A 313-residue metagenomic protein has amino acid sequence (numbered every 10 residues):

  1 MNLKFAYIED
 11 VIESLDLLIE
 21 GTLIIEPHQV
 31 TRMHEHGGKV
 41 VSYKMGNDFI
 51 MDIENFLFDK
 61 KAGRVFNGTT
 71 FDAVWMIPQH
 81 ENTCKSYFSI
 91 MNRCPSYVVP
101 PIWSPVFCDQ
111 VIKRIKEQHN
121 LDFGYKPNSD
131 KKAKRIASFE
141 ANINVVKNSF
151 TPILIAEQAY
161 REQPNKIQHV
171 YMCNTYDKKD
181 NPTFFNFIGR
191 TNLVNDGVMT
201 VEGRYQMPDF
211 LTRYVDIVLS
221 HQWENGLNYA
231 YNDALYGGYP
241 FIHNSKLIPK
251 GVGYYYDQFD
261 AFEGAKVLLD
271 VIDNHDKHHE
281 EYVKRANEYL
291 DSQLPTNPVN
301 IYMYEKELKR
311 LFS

Functional and structural regions predicted by a protein language model:
M1-A73, H80-K85, E202-M207: Extended catalytic core of nucleotide-activated donor transferases of GT-like folds
N2-Y7, D196-G203, Y254-E263, D270: Short acidic-hydrophobic, aromatic-tinged amphipathic segments that line or gate anion-handling sites
F5, D10, K178-G237: Donor nucleotide-activated moiety binding/catalytic core segment of transferases that use nucleotide-activated donors
T22-E26, P78-N82, T175-D177, G189 (+2 more regions): Short, polar loop motifs at secondary-structure junctions
H28-M33, T151, A230-D233: A short acidic, amphipathic alpha-helical/loop segment
T83-Y87, M91-L193: Conserved catalytic-core segment of nucleotide-activated headgroup transferases in glycan assembly
R213-L294: Catalytic binding pocket for nucleotide-activated donors in carbohydrate/polymer assembly enzymes
S292-S313: C-terminal alpha-helical cap of glycosyltransferases
